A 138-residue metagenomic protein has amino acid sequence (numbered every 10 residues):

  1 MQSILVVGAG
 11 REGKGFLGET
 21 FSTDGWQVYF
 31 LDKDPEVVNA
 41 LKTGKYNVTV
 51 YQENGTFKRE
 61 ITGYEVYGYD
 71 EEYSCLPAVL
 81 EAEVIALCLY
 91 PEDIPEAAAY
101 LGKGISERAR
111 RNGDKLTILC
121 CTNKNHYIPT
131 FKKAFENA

Functional and structural regions predicted by a protein language model:
M1-A138: Non-transmembrane, aqueous-exposed alpha-helical and coiled segments at domain scale
